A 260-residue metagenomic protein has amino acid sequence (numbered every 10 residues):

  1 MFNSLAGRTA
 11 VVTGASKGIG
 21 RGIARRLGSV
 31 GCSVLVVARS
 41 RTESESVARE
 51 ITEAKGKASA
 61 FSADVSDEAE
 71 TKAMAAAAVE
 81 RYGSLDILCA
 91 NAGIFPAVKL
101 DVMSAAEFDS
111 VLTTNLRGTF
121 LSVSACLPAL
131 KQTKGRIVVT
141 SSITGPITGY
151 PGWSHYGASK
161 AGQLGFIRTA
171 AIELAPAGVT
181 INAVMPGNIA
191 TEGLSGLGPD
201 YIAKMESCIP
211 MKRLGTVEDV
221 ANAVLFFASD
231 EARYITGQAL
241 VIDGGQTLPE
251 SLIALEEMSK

Functional and structural regions predicted by a protein language model:
S4, T236-K260: Short C-terminal tail/terminal secondary-structure segment of NAD(P)H-dependent dehydrogenase/reductase domains
T9, S16-K17: Conserved glycine-rich cofactor-binding loop
C89, K134, A175, T180 (+1 more regions): Short, small/polar-rich loop/turn modules that mediate ligand/substrate recognition or access, typified
K99-L100, S104-L112, L194, M205: Substrate-binding pocket helix/loop in short-chain dehydrogenase/reductase
V123, S159, I167: Active-site helix of classical SDR
P128, I172-E173, R233: Alpha-helical segment proximal to the catalytic Tyr-Lys
P176, A183, P199, K204-I235 (+1 more regions): C-terminal helical subdomain
